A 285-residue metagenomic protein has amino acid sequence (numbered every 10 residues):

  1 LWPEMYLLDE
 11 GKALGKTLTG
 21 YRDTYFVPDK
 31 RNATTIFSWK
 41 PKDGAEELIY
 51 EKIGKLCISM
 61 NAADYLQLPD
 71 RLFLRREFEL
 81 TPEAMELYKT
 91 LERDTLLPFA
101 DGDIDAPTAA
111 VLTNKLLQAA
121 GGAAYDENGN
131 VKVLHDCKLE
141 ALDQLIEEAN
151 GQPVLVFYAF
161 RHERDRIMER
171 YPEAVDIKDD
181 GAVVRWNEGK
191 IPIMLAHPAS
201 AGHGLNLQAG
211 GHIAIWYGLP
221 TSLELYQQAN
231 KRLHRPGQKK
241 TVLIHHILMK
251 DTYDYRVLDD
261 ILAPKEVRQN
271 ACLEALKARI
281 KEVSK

Functional and structural regions predicted by a protein language model:
L1-T17, H212, W216: A short helix-turn-beta junction within AAA+ P-loop NTPase domains corresponding to the substrate/partner-engaging
P3, N206-L219, L243-H246: A short beta-strand element within the Helicase C-terminal
K12-A13, P82-M85, H162, S200-G202 (+3 more regions): Conserved nucleotide-binding/hydrolysis micro-motifs of P-loop NTPases
A13-G151, I244, L262-A263: Inter-lobe coupling linker of SF2 helicases/translocases
I146, V154-V156, H162, R185-W186 (+5 more regions): A generic "structured core" feature
L155-F157, H162-A201: Conserved helicase ATPase core of P-loop NTP-dependent helicases/translocases
F157, A196-H197, I215-G218, I247-L248: Conserved beta-strand segments of the P-loop GTPase G domain that flank and frequently precede/overlap
T221-K285: A conserved SF2-helicase RecA2
